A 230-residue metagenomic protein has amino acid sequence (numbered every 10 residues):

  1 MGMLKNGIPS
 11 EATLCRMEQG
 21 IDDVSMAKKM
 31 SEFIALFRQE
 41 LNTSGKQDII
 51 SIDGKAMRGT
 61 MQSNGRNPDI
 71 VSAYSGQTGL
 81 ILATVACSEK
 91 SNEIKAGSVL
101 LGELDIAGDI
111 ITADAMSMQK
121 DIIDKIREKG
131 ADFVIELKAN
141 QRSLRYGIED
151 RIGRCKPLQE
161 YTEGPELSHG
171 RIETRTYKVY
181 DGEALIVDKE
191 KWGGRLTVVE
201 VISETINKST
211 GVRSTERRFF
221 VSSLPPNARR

Functional and structural regions predicted by a protein language model:
L4-S63: Active-site- or DNA-interface-adjacent structural scaffold in DNA-acting proteins
S10, I50-K55, A73, G79 (+4 more regions): Short, conserved catalytic/metal-binding motifs centered on acidic residues
A56-R58, S117, A139-Q141: Active-site-proximal loop/turn and secondary-structure-junction residues that shape catalytic pockets, frequently
M61-N64, D121-K125, R145-E149: Short acidic, glycine/serine/threonine-rich loops at helix termini
S63-G108: Electropositive, glycine- and tryptophan-enriched low-complexity nucleic-acid-binding patches
I94, S98-K138: Domain-level cores of phosphate- or acyl-group-handling catalytic modules
K138-R230: An anionic, glycine-rich sequence signature occurring as long contiguous blocks
